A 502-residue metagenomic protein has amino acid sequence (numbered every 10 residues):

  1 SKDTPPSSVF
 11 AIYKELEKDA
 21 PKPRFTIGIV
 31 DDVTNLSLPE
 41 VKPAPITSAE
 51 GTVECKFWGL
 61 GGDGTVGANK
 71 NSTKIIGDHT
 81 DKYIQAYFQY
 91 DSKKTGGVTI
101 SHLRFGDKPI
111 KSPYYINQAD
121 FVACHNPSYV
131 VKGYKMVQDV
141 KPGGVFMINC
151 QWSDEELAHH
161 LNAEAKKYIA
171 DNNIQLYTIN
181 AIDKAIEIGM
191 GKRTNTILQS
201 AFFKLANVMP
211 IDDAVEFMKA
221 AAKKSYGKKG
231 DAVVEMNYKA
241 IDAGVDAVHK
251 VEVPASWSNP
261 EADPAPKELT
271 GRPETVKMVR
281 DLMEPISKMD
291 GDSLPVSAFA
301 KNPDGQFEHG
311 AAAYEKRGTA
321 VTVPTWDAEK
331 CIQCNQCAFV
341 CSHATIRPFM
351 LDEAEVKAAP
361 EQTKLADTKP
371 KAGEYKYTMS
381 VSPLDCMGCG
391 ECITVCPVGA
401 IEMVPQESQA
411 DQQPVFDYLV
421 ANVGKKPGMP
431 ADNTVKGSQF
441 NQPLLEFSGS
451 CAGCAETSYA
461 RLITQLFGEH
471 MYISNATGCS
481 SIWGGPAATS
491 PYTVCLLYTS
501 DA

Functional and structural regions predicted by a protein language model:
S1, A49-G61, T65-E284, V356-P360: Active-site cofactor/cluster-binding pocket
K2, D63-G67, S92-T95, V130-K132 (+10 more regions): Flexible loop/turn segments at secondary-structure boundaries
K2-E54, Y238-I241, V245-T325, Q333-N335 (+4 more regions): Flexible inter-domain linker/hinge segments
E54, Y83, V122, G144-F146 (+9 more regions): Beta-sheet entry/capping signal
C55-I75, K192-T196, S450-L462, F467 (+1 more regions): Conserved phosphate/anionic-ligand binding catalytic regions in large, soluble enzymes, centered on
M218, A487-Y492, L496-L497: Mobile "lid/hinge" segments at catalytic clefts and subdomain interfaces of large enzymes
A312, Q336-V356, S382, M387 (+3 more regions): Iron-sulfur cluster-binding cysteine motifs and their immediate structural context in ferredoxin-like electron-transfer
Y498-A502: Conserved small/polar residues in nucleotide/adenosyl-binding loops
